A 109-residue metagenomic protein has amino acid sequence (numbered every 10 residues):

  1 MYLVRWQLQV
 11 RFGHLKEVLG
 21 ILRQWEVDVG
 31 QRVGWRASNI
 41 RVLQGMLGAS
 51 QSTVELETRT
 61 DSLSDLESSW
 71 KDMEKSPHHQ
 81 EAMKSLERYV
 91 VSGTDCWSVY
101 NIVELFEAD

Functional and structural regions predicted by a protein language model:
Y2-Q9, I40-E74: Short, well-ordered beta-strand segments in beta-rich or mixed alpha/beta enzyme and ligand-binding folds
W6-L8, E17-L19, F106: Short acidic/polar alpha-helix capping motifs at helix-coil junctions
G13, D61-L63, V91: A short, structured loop/turn motif at beta-sheet edges
H14-I40, E74, H78-A82: Short amphipathic alpha-helical segments
H14-K16, S64, L105: Residue-level signal for secondary-structure boundary sites
R36-E55, H78-D109: Glycine-rich beta-strand-turn "strand-cap" elements at beta-sheet edges
